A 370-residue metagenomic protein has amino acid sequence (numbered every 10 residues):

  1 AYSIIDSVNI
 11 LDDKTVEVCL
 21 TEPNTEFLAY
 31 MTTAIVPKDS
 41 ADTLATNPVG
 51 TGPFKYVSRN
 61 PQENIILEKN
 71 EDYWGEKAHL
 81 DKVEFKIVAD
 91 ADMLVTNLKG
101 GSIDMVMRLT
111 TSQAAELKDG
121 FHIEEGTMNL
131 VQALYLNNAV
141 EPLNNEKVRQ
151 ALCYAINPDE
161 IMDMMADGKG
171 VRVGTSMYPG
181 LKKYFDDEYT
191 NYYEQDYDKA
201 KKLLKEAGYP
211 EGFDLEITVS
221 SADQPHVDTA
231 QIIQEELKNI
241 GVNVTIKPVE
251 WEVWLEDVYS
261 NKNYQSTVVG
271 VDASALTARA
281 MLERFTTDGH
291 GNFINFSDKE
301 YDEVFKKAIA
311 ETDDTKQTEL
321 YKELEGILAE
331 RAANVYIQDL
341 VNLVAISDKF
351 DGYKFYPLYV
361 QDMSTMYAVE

Functional and structural regions predicted by a protein language model:
A1-E22, A45-E68, T318-E319, Y359-E370: The feature preferentially marks the first beta-strand/turn patch immediately downstream of a bacterial lipoprotein
S7-N9, V57-I66, E84-V140: Extracellular/periplasmic solute-recognition and catalytic clefts
D13, E26-K82, D92-M93, D198 (+1 more regions): Gly/Pro-rich hinge or "lid" segments in bacterial periplasmic/extracellular proteins
D13-T15, G52-P53, L80-K82, L130-V173 (+2 more regions): Alpha-helical secondary-structure segments
V16-V18, G52-K55, I65-I66, D81-I87 (+3 more regions): Short, well-ordered beta-strand elements
A91-S102, K147, Q231-I240, V253-N263: Short helices/loops that flank or line small-molecule/ion binding pockets
A155-K183, P225-Q234, L255-E370: Detector for C-terminal structural segments
V171-E206, Q224-H226: Structural transition elements
